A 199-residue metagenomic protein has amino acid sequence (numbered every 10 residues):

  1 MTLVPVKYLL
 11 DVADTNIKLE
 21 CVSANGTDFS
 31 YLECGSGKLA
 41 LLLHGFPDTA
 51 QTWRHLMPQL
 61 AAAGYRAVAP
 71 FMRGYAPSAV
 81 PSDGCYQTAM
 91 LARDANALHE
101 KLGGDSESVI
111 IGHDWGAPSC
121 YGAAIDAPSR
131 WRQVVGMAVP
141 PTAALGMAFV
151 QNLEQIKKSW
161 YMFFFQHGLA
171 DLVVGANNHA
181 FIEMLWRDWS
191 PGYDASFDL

Functional and structural regions predicted by a protein language model:
T2-E20, D28-F29, V68, Y75-I111 (+1 more regions): Flexible "cap/lid" subdomain of the alpha/beta-hydrolase fold that forms the substrate-access gate
S30-A79: Conserved HGGG/HGGXW glycine-rich cap/lid loop of the alpha/beta-hydrolase fold
